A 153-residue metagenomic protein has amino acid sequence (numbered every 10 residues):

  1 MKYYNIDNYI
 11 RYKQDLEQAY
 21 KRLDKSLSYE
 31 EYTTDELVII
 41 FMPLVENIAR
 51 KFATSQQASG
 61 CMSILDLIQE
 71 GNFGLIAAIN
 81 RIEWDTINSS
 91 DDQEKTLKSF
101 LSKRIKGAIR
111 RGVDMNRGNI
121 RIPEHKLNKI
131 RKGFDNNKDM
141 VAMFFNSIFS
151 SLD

Functional and structural regions predicted by a protein language model:
M1-I122: Alpha-helical promoter-recognition and RNA polymerase-docking modules of transcription initiation factors, dominated by
D114, R121-D153: Charged, low-cysteine interdomain linkers and short loop/connector segments that bridge structured helical modules
